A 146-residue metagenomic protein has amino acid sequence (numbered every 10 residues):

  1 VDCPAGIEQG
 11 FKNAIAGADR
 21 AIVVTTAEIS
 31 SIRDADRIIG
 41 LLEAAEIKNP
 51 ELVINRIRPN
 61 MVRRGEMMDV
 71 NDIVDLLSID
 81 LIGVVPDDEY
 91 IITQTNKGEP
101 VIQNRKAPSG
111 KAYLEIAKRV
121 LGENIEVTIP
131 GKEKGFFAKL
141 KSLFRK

Functional and structural regions predicted by a protein language model:
V1-D87, I92-T93: Conserved catalytic-core segment of NTP-binding enzymes
M61, N104-P108, T128: A general boundary/transition motif marking the beginning of the first structured unit of a protein
D80, E115-K146: P-loop NTP-binding site
D88, P108, R119: P-loop NTPase catalytic nucleotide-binding module
T95-A112: C-terminal boundary of histidine-terminating zinc-finger modules
